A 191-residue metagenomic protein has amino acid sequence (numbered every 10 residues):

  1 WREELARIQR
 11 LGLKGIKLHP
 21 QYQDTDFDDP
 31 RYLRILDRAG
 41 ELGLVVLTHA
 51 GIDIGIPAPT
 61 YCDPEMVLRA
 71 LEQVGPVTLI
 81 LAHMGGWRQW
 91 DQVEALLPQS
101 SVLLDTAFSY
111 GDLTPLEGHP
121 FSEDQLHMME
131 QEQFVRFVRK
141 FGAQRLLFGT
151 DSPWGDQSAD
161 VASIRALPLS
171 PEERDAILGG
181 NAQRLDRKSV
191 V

Functional and structural regions predicted by a protein language model:
W1-C62: Active-site gating/metal-coordination segments in enzymes
E3-L13, L33-L42, R69-V74, V93-S101 (+1 more regions): Acidic (Asp/Glu)-rich catalytic clusters
I8, I16, A39, H83 (+5 more regions): Conserved, mostly hydrophobic/aromatic
K14-K17, G43-L47, T78-I80, S101-D105 (+1 more regions): Structural preference for beta-strand elements that scaffold enzyme active sites
H19-Q23, H49-G55, M84-W87, A107-G111 (+1 more regions): Active-site beta-loop-alpha junctions enriched in small/polar residues
Q23-D28, T78-W90, D112, M128: Active-site glycine- and acidic-residue-rich loops that bind and position anionic ligands or nucleotide-like cofactors
A58-M66, Q89-Q99, T114-F134, W154-A166: Histidine/acidic-residue-rich catalytic or RNA/ligand-binding cores of hydrolases and nuclease-related proteins
R136, K140-L147, G155-V191: Mid-to-C-terminal alpha-helical segments outside catalytic/metal-binding sites
